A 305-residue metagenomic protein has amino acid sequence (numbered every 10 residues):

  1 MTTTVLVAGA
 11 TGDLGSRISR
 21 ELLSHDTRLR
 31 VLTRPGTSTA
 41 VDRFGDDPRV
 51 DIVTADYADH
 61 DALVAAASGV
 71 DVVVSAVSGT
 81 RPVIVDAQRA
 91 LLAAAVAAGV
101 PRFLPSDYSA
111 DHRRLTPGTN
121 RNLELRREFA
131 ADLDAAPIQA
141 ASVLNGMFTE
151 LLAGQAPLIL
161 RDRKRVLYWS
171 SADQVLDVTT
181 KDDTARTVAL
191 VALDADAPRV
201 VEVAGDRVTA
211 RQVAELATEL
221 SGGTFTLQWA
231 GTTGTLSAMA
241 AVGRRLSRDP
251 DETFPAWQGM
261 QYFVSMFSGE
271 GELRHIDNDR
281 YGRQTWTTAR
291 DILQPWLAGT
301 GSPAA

Functional and structural regions predicted by a protein language model:
T2-G45, V50-I52, A58-D61, A66 (+8 more regions): Oxidoreductase cofactor-interface core, primarily capturing Rossmann-like NAD(P)-dependent enzymes
V73: Receiver (REC) domain switch-region micro-motif
A76-V77: Glycine-rich, N-terminal phosphate-binding loop of Rossmann-like dinucleotide-binding domains
P82-R89: Short alpha-helical oligomerization interface
Q88, R126, M260-F263: A general structural signal for well-ordered alpha-helical segments in protein cores
R89, D182-L190, R290, Q294: Amphipathic alpha-helical segments that line or abut small-molecule/effector binding pockets and mediate allosteric
A90, A94: Short, conserved SAM-binding segment of the class I
T232-A305: A hydrophobic C-terminal alpha-helical subdomain
